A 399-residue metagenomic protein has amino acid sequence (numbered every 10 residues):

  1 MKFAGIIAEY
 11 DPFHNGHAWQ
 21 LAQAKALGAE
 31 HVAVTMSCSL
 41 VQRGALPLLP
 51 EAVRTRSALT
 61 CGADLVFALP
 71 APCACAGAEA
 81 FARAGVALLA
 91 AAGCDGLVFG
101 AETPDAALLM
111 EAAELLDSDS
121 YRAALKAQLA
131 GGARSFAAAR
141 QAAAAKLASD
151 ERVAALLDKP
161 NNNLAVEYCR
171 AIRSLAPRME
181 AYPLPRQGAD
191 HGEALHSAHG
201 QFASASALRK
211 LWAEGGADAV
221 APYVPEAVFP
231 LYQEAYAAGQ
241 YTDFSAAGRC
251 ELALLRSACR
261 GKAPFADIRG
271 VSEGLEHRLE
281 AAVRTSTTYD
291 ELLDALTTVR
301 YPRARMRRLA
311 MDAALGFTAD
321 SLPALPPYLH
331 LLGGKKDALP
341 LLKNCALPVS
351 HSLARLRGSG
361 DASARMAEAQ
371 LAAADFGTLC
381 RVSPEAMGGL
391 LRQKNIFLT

Functional and structural regions predicted by a protein language model:
M1-R54: N-terminal catalytic cores of NTP/NDP-binding nucleotidyl/phosphoryl-transfer enzymes
I7-A8, V41-Q42, A58, P72-C73 (+1 more regions): Short, contiguous strand/loop micro-motifs
K25, L59, V86-A90: Non-catalytic positions within long, well-ordered alpha-helices that form the structural scaffold/packing of enzyme
A26-A29, R56-T60, R140-Q141, E180-A181: Short hydrophobic/aromatic-rich motifs at helix boundaries and adjacent loops
H31-V32, L65, M179: Secondary-structure boundary/capping positions in well-ordered alpha/beta enzyme cores
T55-P70: A glycine-rich helix N-cap at a beta->alpha junction
A68-T399: Active-site cores that bind ATP or allylic diphosphates and position pyrophosphate for catalysis
